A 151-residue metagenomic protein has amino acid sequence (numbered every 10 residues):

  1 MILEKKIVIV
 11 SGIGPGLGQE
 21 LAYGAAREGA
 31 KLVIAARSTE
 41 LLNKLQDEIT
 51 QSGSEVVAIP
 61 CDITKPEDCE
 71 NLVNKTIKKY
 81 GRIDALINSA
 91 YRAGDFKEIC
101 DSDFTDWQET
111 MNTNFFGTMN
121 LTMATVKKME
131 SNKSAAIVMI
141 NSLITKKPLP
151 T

Functional and structural regions predicted by a protein language model:
K6, S54-E55, R82-I83, M129-L143: Active-site loop of short-chain dehydrogenase/reductase
G12-G16: Conserved glycine-rich cofactor-binding loop
P60-L72, F104: The beta1-alpha1 cofactor-binding region of Rossmann-like NAD(H)/NADP(H)-dependent oxidoreductases
S89-D95: Conserved NAD(P)H cofactor-binding loop of Rossmann-fold oxidoreductase domains
Y91, V138-T151: Catalytic loop of short-chain dehydrogenase/reductase
K97-I99, D103-Q108: Substrate-binding pocket helix/loop in short-chain dehydrogenase/reductase
T122-M123: A short, exposed helix-loop element centered on a Lys and neighboring polar residues
